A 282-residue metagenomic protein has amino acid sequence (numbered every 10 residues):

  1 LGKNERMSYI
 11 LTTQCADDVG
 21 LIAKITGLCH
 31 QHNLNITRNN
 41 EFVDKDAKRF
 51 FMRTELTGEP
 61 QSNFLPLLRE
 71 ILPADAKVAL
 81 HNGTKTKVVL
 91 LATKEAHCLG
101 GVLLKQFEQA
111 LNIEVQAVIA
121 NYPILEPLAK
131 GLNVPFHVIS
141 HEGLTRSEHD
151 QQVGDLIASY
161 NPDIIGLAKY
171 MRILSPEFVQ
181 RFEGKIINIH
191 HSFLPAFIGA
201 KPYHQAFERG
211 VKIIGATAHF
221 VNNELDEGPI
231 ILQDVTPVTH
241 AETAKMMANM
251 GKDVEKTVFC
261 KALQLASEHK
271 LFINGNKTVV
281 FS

Functional and structural regions predicted by a protein language model:
R6-T86: A conserved regulatory-domain signal marking ACT and ACT-like small-molecule sensing domains and adjacent regulatory
Q14, V89-L91, I119: Short hydrophobic segments within beta-strands
N35, E114, P135-H137, K185: Conserved beta-strand segments of alpha/beta enzyme cores
L90-C98: Short, glycine-rich nucleotide/cofactor-binding loops
H97-E108: Histidine-anchored nucleotide/phosphate-binding helix
I113-I124: Short internal beta-strands
Y122, T145, H149, Y160-S282: Donor/substrate-binding cores of folate-linked one-carbon enzymes
K130, V134-Y160: Adenosine-nucleotide cofactor-binding segment
